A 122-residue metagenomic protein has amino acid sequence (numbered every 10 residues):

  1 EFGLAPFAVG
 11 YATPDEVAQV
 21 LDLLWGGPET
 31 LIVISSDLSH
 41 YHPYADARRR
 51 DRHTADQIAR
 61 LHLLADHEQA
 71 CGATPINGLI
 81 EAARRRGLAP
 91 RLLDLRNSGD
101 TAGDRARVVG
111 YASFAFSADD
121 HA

Functional and structural regions predicted by a protein language model:
E1-L31, Y41-A122: Flexible, D/E/H-enriched segments
S35-S39: Catalytic metal-binding/acid-base residues of hydrolase active sites
